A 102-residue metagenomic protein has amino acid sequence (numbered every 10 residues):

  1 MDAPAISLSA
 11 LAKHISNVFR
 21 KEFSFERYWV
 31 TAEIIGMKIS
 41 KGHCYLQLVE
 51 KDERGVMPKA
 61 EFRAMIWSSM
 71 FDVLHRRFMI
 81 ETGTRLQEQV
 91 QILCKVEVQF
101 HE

Functional and structural regions predicted by a protein language model:
M1-E102: Acidic, two-metal ion nucleic-acid-processing modules in DNA metabolism proteins
